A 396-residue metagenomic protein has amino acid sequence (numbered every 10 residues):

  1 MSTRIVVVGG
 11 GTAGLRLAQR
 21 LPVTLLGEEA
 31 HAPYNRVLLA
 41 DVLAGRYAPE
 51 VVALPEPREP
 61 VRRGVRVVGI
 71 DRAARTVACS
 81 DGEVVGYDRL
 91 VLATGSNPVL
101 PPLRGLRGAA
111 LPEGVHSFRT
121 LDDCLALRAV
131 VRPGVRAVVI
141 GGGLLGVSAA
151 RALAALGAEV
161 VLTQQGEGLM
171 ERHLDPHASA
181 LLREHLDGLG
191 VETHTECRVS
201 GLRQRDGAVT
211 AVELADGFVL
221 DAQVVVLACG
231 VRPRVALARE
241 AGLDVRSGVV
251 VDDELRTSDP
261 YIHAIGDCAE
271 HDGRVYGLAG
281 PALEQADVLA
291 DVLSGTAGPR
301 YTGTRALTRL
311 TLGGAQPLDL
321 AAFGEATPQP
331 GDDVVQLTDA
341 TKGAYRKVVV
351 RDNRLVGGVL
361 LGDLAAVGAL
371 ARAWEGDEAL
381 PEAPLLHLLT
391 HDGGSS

Functional and structural regions predicted by a protein language model:
M1-G11, G134-G143: Beta1/beta-strand and adjacent pyrophosphate-binding region of the FAD-binding site in flavoprotein oxidoreductases
S2-P60, A150-H173, A369: Beta1-alpha1 glycine-rich phosphate/pyrophosphate-binding loop at the start of Rossmann-like nucleotide-binding domains
S2-T3, C268-L364: Mid-to-C-terminal Rossmann-like scaffold of FAD/NAD(P)H-dependent oxidoreductases
V7-V8, V85-N97, L220-G230, A286 (+1 more regions): Short hydrophobic core segments
V8-A13, Q19-P22, L26-E28, V37-L38 (+3 more regions): Flexible, glycine-rich terminal cap/loop adjacent to redox cofactors in electron-transfer oxidoreductases
V61-C79, V85, L156-V251: A Rossmann-like FAD-binding core segment of flavoenzymes
T94-L156: Glycine-rich dinucleotide-binding loop and its adjacent helix/turn
A110-G134, A208-E213, F218-V288: FAD-site-proximal beta/loop scaffold in flavoenzymes
